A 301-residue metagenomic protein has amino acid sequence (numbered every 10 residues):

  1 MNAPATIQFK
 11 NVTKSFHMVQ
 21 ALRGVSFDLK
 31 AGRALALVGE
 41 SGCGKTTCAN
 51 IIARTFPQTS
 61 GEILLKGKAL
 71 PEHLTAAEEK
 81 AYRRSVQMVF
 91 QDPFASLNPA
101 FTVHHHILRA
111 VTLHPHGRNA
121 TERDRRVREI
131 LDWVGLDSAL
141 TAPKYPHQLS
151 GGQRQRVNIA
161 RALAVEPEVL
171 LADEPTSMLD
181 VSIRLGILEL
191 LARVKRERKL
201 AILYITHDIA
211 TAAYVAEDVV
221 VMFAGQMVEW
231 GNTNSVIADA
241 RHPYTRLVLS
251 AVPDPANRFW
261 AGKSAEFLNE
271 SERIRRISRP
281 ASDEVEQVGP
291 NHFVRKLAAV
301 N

Functional and structural regions predicted by a protein language model:
P4-A5, T233-N301: Short catalytic/signature loops enriched in Gly
A53: Helix-to-loop junction immediately C-terminal to a conserved catalytic motif
G61-E72: Conserved ABC transporter NBD signature motif
L70-Q87, H105, L113, V236-A240: ABC ATPase NBD coupling module
E166: Conserved catalytic motifs of ABC-family nucleotide-binding domains
